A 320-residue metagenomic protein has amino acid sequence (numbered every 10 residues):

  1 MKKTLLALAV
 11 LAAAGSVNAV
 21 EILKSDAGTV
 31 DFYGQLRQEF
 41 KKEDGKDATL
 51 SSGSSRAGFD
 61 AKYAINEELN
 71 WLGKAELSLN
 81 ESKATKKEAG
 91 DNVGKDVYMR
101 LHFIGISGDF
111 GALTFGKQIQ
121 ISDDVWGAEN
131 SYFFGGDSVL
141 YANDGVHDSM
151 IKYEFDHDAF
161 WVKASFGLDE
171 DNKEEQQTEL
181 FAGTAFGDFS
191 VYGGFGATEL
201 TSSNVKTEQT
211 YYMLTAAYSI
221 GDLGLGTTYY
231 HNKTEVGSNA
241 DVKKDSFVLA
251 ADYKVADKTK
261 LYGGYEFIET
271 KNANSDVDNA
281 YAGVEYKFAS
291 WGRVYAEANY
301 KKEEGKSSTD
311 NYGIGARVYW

Functional and structural regions predicted by a protein language model:
M1-W320: Outer-membrane beta-barrel proteins
